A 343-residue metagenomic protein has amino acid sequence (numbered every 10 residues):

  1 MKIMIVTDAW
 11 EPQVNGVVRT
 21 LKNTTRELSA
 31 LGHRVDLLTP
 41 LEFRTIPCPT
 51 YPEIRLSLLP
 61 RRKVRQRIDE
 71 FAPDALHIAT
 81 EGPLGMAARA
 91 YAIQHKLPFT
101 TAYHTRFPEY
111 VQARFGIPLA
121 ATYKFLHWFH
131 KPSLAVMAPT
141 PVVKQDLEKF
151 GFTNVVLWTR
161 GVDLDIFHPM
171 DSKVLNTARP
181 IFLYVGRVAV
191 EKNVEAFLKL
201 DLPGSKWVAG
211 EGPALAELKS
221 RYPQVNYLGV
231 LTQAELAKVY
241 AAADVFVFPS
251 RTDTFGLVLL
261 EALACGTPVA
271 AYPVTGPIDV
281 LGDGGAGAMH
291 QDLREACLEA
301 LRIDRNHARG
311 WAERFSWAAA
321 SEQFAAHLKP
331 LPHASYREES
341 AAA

Functional and structural regions predicted by a protein language model:
I68, H130, L231, K238-A243 (+1 more regions): Short alpha-helical donor nucleotide-sugar binding micro-motif in glycosyltransferases
E81, R251: Aromatic "clamp/platform" in nucleotide-sugar-dependent glycosyltransferases that forms part of the donor/acceptor
P98-T100, E109-W128: Nucleotide-sugar donor phosphate/pyrophosphate-binding loop at the beta->alpha transition of glycosyltransferases
K124-M170: Donor nucleotide-sugar binding/catalytic pocket of nucleotide-sugar-dependent glycosyltransferases
V174-W207: Conserved donor-binding/catalytic core segment of Leloir-type glycosyltransferases
L215-A234: Nucleotide-activated donor-binding/catalytic signature segment of Leloir-type glycosyltransferases, i.e., the conserved
A264, P268-A271: Short hydrophobic beta-strand element within catalytic cores of glycosyltransferases and related nucleotide-activated
L301-A342: A charged, aromatic-enriched C-terminal amphipathic alpha-helix characteristic of glycosyltransferases across folds
